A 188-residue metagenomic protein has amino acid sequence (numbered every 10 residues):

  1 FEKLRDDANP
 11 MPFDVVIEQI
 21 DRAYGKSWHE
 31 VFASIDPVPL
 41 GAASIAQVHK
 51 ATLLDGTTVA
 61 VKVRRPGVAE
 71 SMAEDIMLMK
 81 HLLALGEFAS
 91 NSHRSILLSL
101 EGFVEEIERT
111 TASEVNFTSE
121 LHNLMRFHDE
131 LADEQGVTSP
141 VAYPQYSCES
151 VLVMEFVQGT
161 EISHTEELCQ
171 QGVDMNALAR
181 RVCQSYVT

Functional and structural regions predicted by a protein language model:
F1-V187: Broad phosphate/nucleotide-binding scaffolds in NTP-utilizing and phosphate-metabolizing enzymes
